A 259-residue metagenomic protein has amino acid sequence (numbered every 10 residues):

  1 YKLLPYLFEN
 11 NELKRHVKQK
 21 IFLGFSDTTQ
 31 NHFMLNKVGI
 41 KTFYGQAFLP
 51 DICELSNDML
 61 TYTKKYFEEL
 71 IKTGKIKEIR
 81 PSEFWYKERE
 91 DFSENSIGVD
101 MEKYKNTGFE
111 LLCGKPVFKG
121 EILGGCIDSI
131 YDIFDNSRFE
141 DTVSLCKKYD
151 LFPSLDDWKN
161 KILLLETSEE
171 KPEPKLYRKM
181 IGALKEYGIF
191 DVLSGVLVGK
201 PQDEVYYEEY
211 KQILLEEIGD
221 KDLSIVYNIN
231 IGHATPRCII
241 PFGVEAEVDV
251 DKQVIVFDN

Functional and structural regions predicted by a protein language model:
Y1-F8: Long, hydrophobic/aromatic-enriched structural stretches that serve as scaffold segments
F8-L49, S224: Short, acidic/small-residue loops that bind anionic groups at enzyme active sites
L23, I162-E166, L197: Structural motif
S26, Q30, Y62, E121-S129 (+3 more regions): Conserved active-site and cofactor/substrate-binding residues in soluble primary-metabolism enzymes
K41-D128: Conserved anion/nucleotide-ligand pocket segment
I122-P174: Oxyanion-binding "anion nests"
L163, E170-G195: Catalytic cores of soluble, metal-dependent hydrolases
G182-K185, D191, G195-N259: ATP/nucleoside-binding phosphotransfer catalytic cores, i.e., glycine-rich phosphate-binding loops
